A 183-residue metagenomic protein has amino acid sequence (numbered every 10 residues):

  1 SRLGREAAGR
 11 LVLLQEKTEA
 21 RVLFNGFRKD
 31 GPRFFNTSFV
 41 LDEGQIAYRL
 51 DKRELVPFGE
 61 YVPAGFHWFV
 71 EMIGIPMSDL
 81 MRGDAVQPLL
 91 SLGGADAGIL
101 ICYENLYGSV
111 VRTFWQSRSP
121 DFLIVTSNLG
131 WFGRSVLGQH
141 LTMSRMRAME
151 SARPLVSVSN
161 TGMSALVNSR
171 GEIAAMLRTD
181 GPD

Functional and structural regions predicted by a protein language model:
S1-D183: Enzyme catalytic cores with a strong preference for nitrogen-chemistry domains
